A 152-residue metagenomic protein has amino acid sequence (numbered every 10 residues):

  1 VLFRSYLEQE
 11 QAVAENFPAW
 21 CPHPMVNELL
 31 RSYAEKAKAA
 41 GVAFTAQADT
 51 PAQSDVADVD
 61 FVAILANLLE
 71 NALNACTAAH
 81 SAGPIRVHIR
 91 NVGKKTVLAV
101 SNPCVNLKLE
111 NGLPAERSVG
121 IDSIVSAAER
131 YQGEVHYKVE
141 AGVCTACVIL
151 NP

Functional and structural regions predicted by a protein language model:
P18, P22, A43-L65, A115: Conserved short strand/loop->alpha-helix "switch" segment adjacent to the catalytic nucleotide/phosphoryl-transfer site
P22-A40: Short beta-to-alpha transition helix within the HATPase_c
D58-S81: Conserved ATP-binding N-box helix of the HATPase_c
P84-K94: Short beta-strand/loop element within the Bergerat-fold HATPase_c
K94-V125: Glycine-rich/acidic phosphate-handling loop/turn and adjacent ATP-lid/helix of nucleotide-binding kinase/ATPase domains
N106, E140-C147: Glycine-rich nucleotide-binding loop
S123-G133, A141: Conserved glycine-/histidine-rich ATP-lid loop and adjacent helix of the Bergerat-fold HATPase_c
